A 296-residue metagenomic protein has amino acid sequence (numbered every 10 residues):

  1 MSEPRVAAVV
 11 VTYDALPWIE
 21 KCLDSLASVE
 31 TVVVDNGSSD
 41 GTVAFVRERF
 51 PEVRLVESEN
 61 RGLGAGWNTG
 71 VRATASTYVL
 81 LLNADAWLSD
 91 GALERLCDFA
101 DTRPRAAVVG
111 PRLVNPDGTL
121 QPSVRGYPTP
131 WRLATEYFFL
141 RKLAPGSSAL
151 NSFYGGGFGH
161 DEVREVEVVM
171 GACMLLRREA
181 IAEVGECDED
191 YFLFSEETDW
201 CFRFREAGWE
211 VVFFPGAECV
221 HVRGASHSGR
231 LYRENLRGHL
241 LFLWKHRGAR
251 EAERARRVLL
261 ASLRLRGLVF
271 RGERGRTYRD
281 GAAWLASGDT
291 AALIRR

Functional and structural regions predicted by a protein language model:
V10-S28: Short, well-formed alpha-helical segments that are part of the catalytic scaffolds of diverse glycosyltransferases
L16-P17, S25, D35-A44, E59-R61 (+1 more regions): A conserved acidic beta->alpha catalytic loop
E57-T74: Glycine-rich, basic loop-to-helix element that forms the pyrophosphate-binding segment of sugar-nucleotide handling
V79: Short aromatic/hydrophobic "clamp" motif used to bind/position activated sugar donors
S89-S123: Conserved donor NDP-sugar-binding/catalytic core segment of glycosyltransferases
P128-V166: Short, flexible, basic/aromatic active-site loop/helix in glycosyltransferases
G159-E218: A short, conserved alpha-helix in the catalytic core of glycosyltransferases
R230-W244, G248-R296: Non-catalytic, C-terminal membrane-associated alpha-helical segments of glycosyltransferases
